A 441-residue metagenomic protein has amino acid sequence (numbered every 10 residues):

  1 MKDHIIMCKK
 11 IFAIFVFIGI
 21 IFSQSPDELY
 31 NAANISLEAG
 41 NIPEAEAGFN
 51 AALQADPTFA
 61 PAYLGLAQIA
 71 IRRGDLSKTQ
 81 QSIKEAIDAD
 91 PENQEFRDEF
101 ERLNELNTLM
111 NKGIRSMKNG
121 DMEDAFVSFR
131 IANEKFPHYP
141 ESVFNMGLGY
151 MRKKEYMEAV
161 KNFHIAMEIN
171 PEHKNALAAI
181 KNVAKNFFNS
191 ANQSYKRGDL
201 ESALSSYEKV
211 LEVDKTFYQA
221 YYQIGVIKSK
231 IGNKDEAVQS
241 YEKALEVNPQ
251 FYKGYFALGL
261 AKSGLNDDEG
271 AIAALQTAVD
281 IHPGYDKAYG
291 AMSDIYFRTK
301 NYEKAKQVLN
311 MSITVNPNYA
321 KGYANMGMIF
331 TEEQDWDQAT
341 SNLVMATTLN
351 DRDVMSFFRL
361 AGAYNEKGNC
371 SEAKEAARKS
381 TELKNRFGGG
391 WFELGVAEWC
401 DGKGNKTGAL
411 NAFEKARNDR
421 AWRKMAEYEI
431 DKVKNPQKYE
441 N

Functional and structural regions predicted by a protein language model:
S23-P61, R72-S77, Q81-K84, D88-N119 (+3 more regions): N-terminal leader/linker segments that initiate helical-solenoid repeat arrays
P26-D27, A60-P61, Q94, L106 (+10 more regions): Helix-start (N-cap) detector for alpha-helical repeat units in TPR-like alpha-solenoids, especially tetratricopeptide
Y30, L37, I71, M117 (+13 more regions): Position-specific recognition of the canonical hydrophobic site in helix A of tetratricopeptide repeat
N31, G65, E99, N111 (+11 more regions): Canonical tetratricopeptide repeat
G40-A47, R73-E85, L109, N119-V127 (+8 more regions): Structural signature of tandem alpha-helical TPR/SEL1-like repeats, specifically the intra-repeat loop/turn
A55, A89, K135, I169 (+7 more regions): Structural marker of alpha-solenoid helical repeat scaffolds
N111-R115, N186-Q193, R197, V396-N441: Terminal, low-structured helical/coil segments at or just beyond the last alpha-helical repeat
